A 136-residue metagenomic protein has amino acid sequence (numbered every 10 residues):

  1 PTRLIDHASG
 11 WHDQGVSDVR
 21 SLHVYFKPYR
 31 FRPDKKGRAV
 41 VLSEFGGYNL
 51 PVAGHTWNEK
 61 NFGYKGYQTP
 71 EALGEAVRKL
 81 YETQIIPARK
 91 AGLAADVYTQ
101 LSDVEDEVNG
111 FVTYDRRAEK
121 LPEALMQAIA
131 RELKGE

Functional and structural regions predicted by a protein language model:
P1-V19, G37, K79: Active-site neighborhood of glycoside hydrolase catalytic domains
D6, Y25-P28, L80-T83: Short alpha-helical segments and helix-capping/turn motifs at coil-helix boundaries
H7-W11, H23-Y25, S43-G46, T99-L101: Active-site-proximal beta-strand/loop segments in catalytic clefts of secreted hydrolases
R20-L22, V112-T113: Short low-complexity, flexible loop/linker segments enriched in glycine and/or proline with clustered acidic
L22-D34: Alpha-helical scaffolding within the catalytic cores of extracellular/periplasmic polymer-degrading hydrolases
R32-E136: Substrate-binding clefts and catalytic carboxylate motifs of secreted carbohydrate-active enzymes
